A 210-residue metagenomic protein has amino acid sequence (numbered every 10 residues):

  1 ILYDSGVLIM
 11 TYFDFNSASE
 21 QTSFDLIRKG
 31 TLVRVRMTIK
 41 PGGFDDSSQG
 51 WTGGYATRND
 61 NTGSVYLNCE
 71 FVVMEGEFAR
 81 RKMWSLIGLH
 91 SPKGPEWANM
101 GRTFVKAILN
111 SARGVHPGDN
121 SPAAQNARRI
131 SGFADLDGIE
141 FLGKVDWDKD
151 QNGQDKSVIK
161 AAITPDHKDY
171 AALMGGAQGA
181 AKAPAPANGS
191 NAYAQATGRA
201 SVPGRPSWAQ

Functional and structural regions predicted by a protein language model:
Y3-Q210: Short beta-rich binding modules
